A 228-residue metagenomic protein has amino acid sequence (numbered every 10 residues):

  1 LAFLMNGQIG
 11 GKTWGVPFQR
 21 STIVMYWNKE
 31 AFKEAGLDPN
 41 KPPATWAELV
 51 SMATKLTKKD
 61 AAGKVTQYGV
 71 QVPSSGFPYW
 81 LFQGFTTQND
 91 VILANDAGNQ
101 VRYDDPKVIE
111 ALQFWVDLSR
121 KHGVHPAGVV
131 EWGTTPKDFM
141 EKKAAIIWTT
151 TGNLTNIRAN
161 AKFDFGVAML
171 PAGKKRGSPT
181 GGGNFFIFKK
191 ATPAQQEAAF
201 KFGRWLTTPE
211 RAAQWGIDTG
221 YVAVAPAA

Functional and structural regions predicted by a protein language model:
L1, P42, D60-G63, Y68-S74 (+4 more regions): Short, solvent-exposed loop/beta-turn-alpha elements that line the ligand-binding surface or hinge of extracytoplasmic
L1-V24, V50, T66, P78-L81 (+1 more regions): Hinge/lid segment of periplasmic solute-binding proteins
G10-K12, Q88, N156-A172: Ligand-binding "clamshell"
A44-V50, P126-M140: Short helix-initiation/N-cap motifs at beta->coil->alpha
L49, L56, Q83, K137-K142 (+1 more regions): Hydrophobic residues within well-ordered alpha-helices
V50-K55, A97-G128: Glycine-centered hinge/linker elements that transmit conformational signals in sensory and ligand-binding systems
A145-T150, G166: Paired acidic/hydrophobic, glycine-rich loop segments that form the ligand-binding mouth/hinge of periplasmic-binding
T151-K162, G173-A228: C-terminal lobe and pocket-closing loops of periplasmic/extracytoplasmic Venus-flytrap solute-binding proteins
